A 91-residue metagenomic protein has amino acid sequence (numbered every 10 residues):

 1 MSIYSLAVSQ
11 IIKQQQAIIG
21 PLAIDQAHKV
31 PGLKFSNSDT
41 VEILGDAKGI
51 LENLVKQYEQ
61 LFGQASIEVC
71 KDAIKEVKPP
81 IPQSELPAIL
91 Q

Functional and structural regions predicted by a protein language model:
M1-Q91: Long, compositionally biased intrinsically disordered regulatory segments in eukaryotic proteins
